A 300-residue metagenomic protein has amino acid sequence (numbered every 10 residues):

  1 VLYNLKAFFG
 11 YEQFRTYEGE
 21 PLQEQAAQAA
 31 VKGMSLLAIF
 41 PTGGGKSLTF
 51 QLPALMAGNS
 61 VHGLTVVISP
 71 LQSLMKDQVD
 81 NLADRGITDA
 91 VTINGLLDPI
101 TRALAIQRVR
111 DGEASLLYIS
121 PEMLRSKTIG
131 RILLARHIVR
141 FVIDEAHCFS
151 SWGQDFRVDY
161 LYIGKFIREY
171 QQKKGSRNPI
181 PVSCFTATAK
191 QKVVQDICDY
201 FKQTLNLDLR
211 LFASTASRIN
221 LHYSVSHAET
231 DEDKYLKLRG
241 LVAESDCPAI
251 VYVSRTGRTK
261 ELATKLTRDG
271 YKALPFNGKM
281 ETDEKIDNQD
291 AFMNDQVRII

Functional and structural regions predicted by a protein language model:
Y3-F14, E18-Q25, A30-S47, A54-G58 (+2 more regions): Helicase motor core with emphasis on the C-terminal RecA-like subdomain
H62: Acidic/His- and Gly-rich active-site-bordering loop/insert found across diverse amide/peptide-bond hydrolases
S73: Conserved Rossmann-like nucleotide-cofactor binding loop
